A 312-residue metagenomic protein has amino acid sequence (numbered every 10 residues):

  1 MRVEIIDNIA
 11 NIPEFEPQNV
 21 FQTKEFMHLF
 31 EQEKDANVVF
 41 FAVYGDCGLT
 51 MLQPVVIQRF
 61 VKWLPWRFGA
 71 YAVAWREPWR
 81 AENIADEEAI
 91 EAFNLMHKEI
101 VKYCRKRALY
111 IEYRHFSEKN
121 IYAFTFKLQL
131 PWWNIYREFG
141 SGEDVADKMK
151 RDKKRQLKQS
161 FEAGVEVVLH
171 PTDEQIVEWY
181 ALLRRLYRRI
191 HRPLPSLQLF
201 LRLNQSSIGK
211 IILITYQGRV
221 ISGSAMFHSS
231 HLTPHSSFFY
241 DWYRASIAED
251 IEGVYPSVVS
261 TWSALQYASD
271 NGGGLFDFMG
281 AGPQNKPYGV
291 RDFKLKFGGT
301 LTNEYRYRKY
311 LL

Functional and structural regions predicted by a protein language model:
R2-D46, P54-K62, H115-N134, G140 (+1 more regions): A conserved beta-strand-loop-helix scaffold within acyl/acetyltransferase catalytic domains
A36-V38, R105-L109, G209, D270-G273: Short, high-confidence coil segments that cap the C-terminus of an alpha-helix and link into the following beta-strand
D46-L49, R76-E91, S229-S237: Short, basic, low-complexity termini and linkers enriched in Ser/Thr/Gly/Pro that act as targeting/leader peptides
F60-E82: N-terminal cap/recognition module
A81, K98, I208-L312: Aromatic (often tryptophan-rich) hydrophobic motifs at membrane interfaces
E88-W133: Non-catalytic accessory segments adjacent to catalytic cores
F93, H97, K153, T261: Aromatic/hydrophobic pocket-lining residues that form the small-molecule binding cavity in soluble enzyme cores
